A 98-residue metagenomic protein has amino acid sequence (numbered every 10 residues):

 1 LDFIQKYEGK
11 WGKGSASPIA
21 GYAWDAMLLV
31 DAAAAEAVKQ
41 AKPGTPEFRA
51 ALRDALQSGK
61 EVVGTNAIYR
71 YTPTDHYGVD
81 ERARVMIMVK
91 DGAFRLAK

Functional and structural regions predicted by a protein language model:
L1-K98: Extracytosolic ligand-binding ectodomains
